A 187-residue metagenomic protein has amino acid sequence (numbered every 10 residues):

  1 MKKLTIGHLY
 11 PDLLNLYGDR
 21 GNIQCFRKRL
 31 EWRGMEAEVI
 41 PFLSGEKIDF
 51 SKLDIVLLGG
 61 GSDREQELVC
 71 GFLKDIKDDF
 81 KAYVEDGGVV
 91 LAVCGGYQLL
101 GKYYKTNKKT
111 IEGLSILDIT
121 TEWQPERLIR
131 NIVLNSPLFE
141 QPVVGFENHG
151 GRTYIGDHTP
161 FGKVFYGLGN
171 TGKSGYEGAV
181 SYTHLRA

Functional and structural regions predicted by a protein language model:
M1-E85: N-terminal beta1-alpha1 cap of cysteine-dependent amidohydrolase-like domains
K2-K3, T121-Q124, V180: RNA-binding accessory domains that recognize and position tRNA/RNA substrates
I6, L114, N148: A residue-level signal for conserved active-site and pocket-lining positions in enzyme catalytic cores
L9-P11, F42-S44, G59-G61, V93-G96 (+3 more regions): Fold-independent oxyanion-binding glycine-rich loops and adjacent beta-strand/coil segments at enzyme active sites
D63-E140: Cysteine-nucleophile active-site neighborhood
V133-S181: Catalytic beta-strand/loop cores that center a nucleophilic Ser/Cys/Thr and support acyl-enzyme chemistry
T183-A187: Conserved small/polar residues in nucleotide/adenosyl-binding loops
